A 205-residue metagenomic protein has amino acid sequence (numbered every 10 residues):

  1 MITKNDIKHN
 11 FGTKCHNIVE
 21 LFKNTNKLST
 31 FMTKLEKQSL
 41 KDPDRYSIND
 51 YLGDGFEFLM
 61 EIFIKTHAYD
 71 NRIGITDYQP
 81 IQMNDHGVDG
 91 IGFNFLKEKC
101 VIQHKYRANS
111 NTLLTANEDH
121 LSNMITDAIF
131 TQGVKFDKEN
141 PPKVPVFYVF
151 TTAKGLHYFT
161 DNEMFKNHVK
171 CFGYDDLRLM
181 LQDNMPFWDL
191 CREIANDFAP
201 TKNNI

Functional and structural regions predicted by a protein language model:
M1-I2, G90, V101, P186: Intrinsically disordered, charged low-complexity linkers and terminal tails that flank or connect structured domains
M1-L59, T201-N204: Interdomain/boundary linker segments immediately adjacent to catalytic/signaling cores
I18, T25, R45-Y51, G74-Y78 (+3 more regions): SF2 helicase/translocase NTPase motor core, specifically the RecA-like lobe 1 inter-motif segment between Walker
D50-P141, H157-T160: Catalytic centers of nucleases
E98, P142-V146, N167-H168: Short glycine-/polar-rich loops that comprise or flank the Walker A/P-loop and associated switch/sensor motifs
I102, Y148-F150, K170-F172: Hydrophobic/aromatic beta-strand patches that form the interior of the parallel beta-sheet core in alpha/beta enzyme
N140-G155: Acidic beta-strand-to-loop metal/phosphate-binding motif
T160-P200: Charged, structured surface patches that assemble and position nucleic-acid processing machinery
